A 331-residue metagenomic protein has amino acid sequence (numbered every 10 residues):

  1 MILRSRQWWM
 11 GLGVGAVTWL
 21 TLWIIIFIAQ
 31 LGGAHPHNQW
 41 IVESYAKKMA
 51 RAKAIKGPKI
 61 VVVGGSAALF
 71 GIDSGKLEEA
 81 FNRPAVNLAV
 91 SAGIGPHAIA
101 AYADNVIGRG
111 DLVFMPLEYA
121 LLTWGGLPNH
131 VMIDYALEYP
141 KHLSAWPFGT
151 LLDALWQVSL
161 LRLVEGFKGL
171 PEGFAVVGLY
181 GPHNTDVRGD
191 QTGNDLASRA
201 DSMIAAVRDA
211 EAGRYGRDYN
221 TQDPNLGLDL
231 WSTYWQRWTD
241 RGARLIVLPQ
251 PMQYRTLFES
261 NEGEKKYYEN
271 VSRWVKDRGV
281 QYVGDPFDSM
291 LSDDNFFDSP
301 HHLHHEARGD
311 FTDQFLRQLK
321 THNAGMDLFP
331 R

Functional and structural regions predicted by a protein language model:
M1-W19: N-terminal Sec-pathway targeting helices
T18-N87, S91-A101: Membrane/wall-proximal cationic-aromatic binding patches
I60-G64, F297, L303: Short hydrophobic beta-strand that contains or immediately precedes a catalytic carboxylate
V63, A67-P147: Membrane-embedded segments
H130-A243, P330: Secreted/periplasmic serine-hydrolase-like ester/acetyl group-modifying domain
W235-S260: Active-site segments of SGNH/GDSL-like serine hydrolases that catalyze O-acetyl group transfer/hydrolysis on lipids
M252-D285: Substrate-gating cap/lid alpha-helix
S299-R331: Histidine-centered active-site loop/cap adjacent to the catalytic His in serine esterases/O-acetyl transfer systems
